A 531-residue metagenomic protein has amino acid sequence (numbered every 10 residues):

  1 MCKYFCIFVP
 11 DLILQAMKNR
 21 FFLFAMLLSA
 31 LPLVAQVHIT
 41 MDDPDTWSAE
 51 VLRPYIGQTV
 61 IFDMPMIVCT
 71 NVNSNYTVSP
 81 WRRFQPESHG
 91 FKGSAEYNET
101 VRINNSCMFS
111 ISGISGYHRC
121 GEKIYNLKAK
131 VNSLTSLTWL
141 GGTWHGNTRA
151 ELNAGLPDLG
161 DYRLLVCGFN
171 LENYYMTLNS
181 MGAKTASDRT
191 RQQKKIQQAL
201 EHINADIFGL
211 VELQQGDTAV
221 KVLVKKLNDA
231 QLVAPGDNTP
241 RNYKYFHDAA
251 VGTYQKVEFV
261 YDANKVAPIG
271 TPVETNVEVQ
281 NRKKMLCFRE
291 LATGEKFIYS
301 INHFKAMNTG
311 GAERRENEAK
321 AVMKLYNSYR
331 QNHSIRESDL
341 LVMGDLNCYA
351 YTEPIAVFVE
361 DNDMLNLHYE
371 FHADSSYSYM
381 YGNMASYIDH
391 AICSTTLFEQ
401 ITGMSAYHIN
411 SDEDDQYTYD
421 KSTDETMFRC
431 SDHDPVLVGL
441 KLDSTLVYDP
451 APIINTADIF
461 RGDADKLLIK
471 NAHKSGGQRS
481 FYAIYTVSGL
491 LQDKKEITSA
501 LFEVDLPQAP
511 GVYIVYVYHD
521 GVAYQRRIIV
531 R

Functional and structural regions predicted by a protein language model:
K3-I7, I13: Short, positively charged and aromatic/hydrophobic N-terminal segments
I7-F8, F21-L31: Sec-dependent N-terminal signal peptides
F8-P10, P452-R531: C-terminal outer-membrane/trafficking sorting elements
A35-N179, S187-K194, T275-Q280, R315-K320 (+1 more regions): Extended non-catalytic accessory segments flanking core domains
H38-W47, V51-Y55, F62, R119-L152 (+4 more regions): Metal-dependent phosphoester-hydrolase catalytic domains
T135-Q255, F297, R314-M323, I335-D339 (+2 more regions): N-terminal, active-site-proximal structural segment of metallo-dependent hydrolase catalytic domains
D158-V166, N264-A267, Q280-A306: Beta-strand-turn-beta hairpins that frame and shape the catalytic cleft of phosphate-ester-processing enzymes
L171, E212-L213, N302-F304, G344-L346: Active-site metal-binding loops of divalent metal-dependent hydrolases
